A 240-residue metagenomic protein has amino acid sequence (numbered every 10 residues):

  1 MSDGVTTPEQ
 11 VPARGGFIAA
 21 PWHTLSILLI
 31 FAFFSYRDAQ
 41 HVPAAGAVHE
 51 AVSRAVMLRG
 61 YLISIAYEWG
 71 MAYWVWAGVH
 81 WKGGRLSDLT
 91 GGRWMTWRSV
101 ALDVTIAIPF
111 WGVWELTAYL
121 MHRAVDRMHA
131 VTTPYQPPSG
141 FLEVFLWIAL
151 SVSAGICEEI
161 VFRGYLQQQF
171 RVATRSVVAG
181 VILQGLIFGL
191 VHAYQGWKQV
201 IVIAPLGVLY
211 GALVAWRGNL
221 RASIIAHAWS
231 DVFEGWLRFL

Functional and structural regions predicted by a protein language model:
M1-W97, Y119, A124, G235-L240: N-terminal, membrane-interfacial amphipathic/helix-forming hydrophobic leader that caps and precedes the first
V5-T7, I108-Y119, R123-L240: Transmembrane helix-loop-helix hairpins at the membrane interface of multi-pass integral membrane proteins
G16-T24, V56-S64, S99-D103, E143-W147 (+3 more regions): Residue-level signature of transmembrane alpha-helical entry/exit and packing/kink sites in multi-pass membrane
G91-G112: Interfacial segments of alpha-helical transmembrane regions
